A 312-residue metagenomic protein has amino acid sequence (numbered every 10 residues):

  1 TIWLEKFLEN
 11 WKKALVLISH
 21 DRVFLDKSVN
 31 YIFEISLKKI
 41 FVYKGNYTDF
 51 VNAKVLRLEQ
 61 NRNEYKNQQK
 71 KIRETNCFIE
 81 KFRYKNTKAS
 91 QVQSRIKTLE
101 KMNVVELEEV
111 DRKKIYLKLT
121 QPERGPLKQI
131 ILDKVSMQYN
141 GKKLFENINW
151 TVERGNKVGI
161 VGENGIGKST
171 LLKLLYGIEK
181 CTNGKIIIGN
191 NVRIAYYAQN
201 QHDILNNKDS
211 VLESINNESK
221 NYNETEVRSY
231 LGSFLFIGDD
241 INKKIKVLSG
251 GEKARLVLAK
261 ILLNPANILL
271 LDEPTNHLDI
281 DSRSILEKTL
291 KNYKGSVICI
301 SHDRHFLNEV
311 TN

Functional and structural regions predicted by a protein language model:
T1-N63, K118, P122-N312: ABC ATP-binding cassette signature C-motif
L56-N147: Flexible nucleotide-interacting loop at or near the entrance of a catalytic core
